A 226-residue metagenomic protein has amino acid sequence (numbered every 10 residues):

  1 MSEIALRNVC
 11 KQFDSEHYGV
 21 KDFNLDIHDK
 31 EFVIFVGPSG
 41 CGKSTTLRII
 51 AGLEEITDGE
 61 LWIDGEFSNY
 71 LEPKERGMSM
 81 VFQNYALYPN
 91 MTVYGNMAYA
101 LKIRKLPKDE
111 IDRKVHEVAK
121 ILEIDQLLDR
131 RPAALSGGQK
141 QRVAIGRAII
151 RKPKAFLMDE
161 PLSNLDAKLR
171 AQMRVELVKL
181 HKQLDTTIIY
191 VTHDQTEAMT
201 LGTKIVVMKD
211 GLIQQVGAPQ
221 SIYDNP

Functional and structural regions predicted by a protein language model:
E16-Y18: Short coil-to-beta microelement around the adenine-binding A-loop and adjacent beta1/P-loop entry of ABC ATPase
V36-P38: The feature captures the beta-strand-to-loop junction immediately N-terminal to the Walker
S44-L47, V143: ABC ATPase nucleotide-binding domain helices that frame the ATP-binding cleft
A51: Helix-to-loop junction immediately C-terminal to a conserved catalytic motif
G59-F67: Conserved ABC transporter NBD signature motif
R76-S79, L87-P226: ABC ATPase nucleotide-binding domains
